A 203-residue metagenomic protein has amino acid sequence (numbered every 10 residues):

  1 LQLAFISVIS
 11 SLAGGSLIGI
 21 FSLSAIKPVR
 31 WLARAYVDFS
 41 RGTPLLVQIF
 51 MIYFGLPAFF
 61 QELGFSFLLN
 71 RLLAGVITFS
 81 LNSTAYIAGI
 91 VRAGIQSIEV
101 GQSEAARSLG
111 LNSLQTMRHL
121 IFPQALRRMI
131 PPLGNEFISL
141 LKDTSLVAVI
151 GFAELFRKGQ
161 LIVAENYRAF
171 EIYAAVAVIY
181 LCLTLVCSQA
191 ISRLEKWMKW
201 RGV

Functional and structural regions predicted by a protein language model:
L1-V203: Transmembrane alpha-helices and adjacent helix-loop boundaries
